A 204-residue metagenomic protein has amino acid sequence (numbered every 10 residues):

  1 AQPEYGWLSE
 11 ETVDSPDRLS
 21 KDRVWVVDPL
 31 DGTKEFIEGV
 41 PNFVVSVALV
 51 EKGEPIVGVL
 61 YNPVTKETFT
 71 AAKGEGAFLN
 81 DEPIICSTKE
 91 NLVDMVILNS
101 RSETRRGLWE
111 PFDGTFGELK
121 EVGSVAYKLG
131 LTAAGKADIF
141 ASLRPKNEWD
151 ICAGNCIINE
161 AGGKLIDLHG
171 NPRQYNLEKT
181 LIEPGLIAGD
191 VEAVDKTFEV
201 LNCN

Functional and structural regions predicted by a protein language model:
A1-L30, E192, N202-C203: N-terminal subdomain of lithium-sensitive/metallo-dependent phosphomonoesterases centered on the IMPase/IPPase/PAP
A1-Q2, V50-E54, V64, K73-G76 (+5 more regions): Short loop segments at secondary-structure junctions
L8-E10, A48, N176: Solvent-exposed beta-strand sheet faces enriched in polar/charged residues
S9-E11, D81, G123: Short loop/edge segments at beta-strand edges and connector loops that shape dinucleotide/nucleotide cofactor-binding
L19-F78: DPxDG-like acidic metal-binding loop motif
P55, P83-I85, P172: Short, solvent-exposed loop/turn motifs
S87-N204: An extended, acidic
